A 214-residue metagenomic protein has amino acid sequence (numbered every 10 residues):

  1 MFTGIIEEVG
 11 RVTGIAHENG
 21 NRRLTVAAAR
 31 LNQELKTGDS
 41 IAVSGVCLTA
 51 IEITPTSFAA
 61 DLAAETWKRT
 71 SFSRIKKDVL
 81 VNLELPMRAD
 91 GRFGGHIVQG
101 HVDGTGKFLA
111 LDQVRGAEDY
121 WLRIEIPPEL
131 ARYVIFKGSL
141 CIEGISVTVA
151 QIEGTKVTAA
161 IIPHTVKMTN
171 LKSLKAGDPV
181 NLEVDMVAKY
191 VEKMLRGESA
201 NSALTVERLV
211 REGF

Functional and structural regions predicted by a protein language model:
M1-F214: Conserved loop->alpha-helix
